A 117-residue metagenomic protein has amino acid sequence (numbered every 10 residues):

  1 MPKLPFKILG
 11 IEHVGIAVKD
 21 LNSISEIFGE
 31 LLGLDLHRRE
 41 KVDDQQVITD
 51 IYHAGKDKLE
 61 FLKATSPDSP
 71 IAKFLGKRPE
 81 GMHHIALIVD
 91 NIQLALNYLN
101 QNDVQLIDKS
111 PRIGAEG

Functional and structural regions predicted by a protein language model:
M1-E12, I16-L36, H53-D108, E116: Glyoxalase I/VOC metalloenzyme domain signal
D35-D43, S110-P111: Conserved catalytic-core motifs of GNAT/GCN5-like acyltransferases
V42, I51-H53: Short, conserved, surface-exposed binding loops centered on an aromatic residue
D44-I48, G114-G117: Short acidic/glycine-enriched loop/turn segments that link adjacent beta-strands
